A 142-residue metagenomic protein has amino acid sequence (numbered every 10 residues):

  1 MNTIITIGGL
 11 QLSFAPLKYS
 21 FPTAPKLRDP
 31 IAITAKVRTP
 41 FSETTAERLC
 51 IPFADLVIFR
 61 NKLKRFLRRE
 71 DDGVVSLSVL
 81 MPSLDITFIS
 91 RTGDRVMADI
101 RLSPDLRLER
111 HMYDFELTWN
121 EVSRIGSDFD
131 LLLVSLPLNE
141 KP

Functional and structural regions predicted by a protein language model:
M1-T3, D72, R95-M97: Short, hydrophobic/aromatic-rich segments at coil-to-beta transitions
M1-T45: N-terminal domain-start interaction segment
L17-S20, L49-D55, W119-N120: A short, sequence-level motif marking secondary-structure junctions
P25-I33, P82-L106: Intrinsic, low-complexity N-terminal interaction/targeting segments
P30, T34-E70: Short, well-structured hydrophobic secondary-structure segments
T39, T45-L49, V96-E116: Intrinsically disordered, low-complexity regulatory segments enriched in Ser/Thr/Pro and charged residues
R68-R91, E140-K141: DNA polymerase processivity clamps
L102-P142: Mixed-charge, glycine-accented linear interaction segment located at domain edges/termini
